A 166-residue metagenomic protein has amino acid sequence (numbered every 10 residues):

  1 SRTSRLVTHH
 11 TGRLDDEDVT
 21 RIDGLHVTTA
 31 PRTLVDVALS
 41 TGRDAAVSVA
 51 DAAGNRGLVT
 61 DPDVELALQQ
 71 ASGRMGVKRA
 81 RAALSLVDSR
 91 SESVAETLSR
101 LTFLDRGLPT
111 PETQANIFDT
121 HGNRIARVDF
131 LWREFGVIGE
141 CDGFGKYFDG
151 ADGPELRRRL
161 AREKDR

Functional and structural regions predicted by a protein language model:
S1-E112: Phosphate-handling catalytic interfaces
R100, R127-V128: Generic recognition of flexible, low-complexity loop/linker segments
L108-T120, D129: A short acidic/basic microdomain associated with nuclease active sites
D119-R127, R133-R166: Basic, amphipathic alpha-helical patches used to engage nucleic acids or provide basic targeting signals, exemplified
